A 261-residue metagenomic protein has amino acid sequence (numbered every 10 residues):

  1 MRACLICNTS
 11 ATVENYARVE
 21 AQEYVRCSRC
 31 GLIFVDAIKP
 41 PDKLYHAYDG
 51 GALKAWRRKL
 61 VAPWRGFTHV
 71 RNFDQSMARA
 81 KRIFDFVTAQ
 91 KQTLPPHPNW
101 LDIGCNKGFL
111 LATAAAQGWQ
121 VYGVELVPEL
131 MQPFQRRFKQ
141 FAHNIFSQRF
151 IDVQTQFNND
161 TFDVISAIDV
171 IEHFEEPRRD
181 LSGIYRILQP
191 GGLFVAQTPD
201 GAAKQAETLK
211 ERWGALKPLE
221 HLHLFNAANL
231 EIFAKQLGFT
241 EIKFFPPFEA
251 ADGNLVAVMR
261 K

Functional and structural regions predicted by a protein language model:
M1-D160, V164-I168, R178-S182, F245-F248 (+1 more regions): Conserved N-terminal segment of class I S-adenosyl-L-methionine
A21, F174, H221-L224: Short, solvent-exposed loop/helix junctions and linker helices that flank or host conserved functional motifs
D169, H173: A short His-aromatic
E175-R179, A206: Short N-terminal helix/helix-N-cap motif within the alpha/beta-hydrolase-1
R178-L193: A short glycine-rich, Lys/Arg-flanked "PGG" loop and its adjoining helix->strand segment in the class I
A196-H223, A228-F233: Short, glycine-/aromatic-enriched active-site segment of Class I SAM-dependent methyltransferases
F233-F239: A structural motif corresponding to the C-terminal end of an alpha-helix and its immediate exit/capping segment
